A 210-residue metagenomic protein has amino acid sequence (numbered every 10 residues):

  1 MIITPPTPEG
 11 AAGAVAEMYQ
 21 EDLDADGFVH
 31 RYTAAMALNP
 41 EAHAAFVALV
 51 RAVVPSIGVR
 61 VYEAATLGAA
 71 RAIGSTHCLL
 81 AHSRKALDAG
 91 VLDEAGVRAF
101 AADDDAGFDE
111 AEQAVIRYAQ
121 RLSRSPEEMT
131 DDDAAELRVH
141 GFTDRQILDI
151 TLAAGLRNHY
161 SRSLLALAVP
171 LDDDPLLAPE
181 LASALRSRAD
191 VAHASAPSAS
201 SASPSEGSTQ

Functional and structural regions predicted by a protein language model:
M1-Q210: Hydrophobic alpha-helical segments
